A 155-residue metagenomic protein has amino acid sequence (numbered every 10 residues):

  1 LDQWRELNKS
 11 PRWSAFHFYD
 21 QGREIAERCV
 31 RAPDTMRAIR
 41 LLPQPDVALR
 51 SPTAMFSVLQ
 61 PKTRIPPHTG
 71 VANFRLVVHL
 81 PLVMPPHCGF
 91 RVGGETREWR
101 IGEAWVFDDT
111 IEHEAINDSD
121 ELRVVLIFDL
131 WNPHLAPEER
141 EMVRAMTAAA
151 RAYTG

Functional and structural regions predicted by a protein language model:
L1-T69, F74, P85-C88, L135-G155: Fe(II)/2-oxoglutarate oxygenase catalytic core
S51, R75-V77, P85-H87, T110-E112 (+1 more regions): Active-site lining segments that contact anionic ligands and/or coordinate catalytic metals
M55, H79, E114: Short, surface-exposed charged micro-motifs
I65-H68, G89-R91, F107, H113-S119: Short beta-strand His + acidic residue motifs that chelate non-heme Fe in jelly-roll/DSBH and cupin folds
V77-P81, V106, E121-A136: A short hydrophobic beta-strand segment most commonly corresponding to one strand of the jelly-roll/cupin
L82-I101: A short beta-strand-loop-beta hairpin characteristic of the jelly-roll/cupin
H87, E112-E114, W131-L135: Short Gly/Pro-enriched loop/turn and capping motifs at secondary-structure junctions
E98-E112: Conserved metal-binding segment of the jelly-roll/cupin
